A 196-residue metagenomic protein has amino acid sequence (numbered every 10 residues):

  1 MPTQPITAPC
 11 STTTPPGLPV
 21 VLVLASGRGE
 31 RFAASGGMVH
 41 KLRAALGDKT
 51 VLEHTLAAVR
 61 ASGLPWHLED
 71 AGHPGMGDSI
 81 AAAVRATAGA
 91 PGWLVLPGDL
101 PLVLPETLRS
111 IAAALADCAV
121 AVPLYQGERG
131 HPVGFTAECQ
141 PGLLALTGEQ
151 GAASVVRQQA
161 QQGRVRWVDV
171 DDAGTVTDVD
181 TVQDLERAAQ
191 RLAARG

Functional and structural regions predicted by a protein language model:
P2-P19, T147-G196: Conserved alpha/beta core of the MobA/IspD/sugar-nucleotide pyrophosphorylase nucleotidyltransferase superfamily
T3, T7-R129, Q161-D172: Nucleotide and nucleotide-moiety/phosphate-recognizing core
A33, L144, A189: A short local structural element in Rossmann-fold oxidoreductases
A45, L102, G134, D178-V179: Short aromatic/basic micro-patch
G77, P132, V176-D180: Short, solvent-exposed polar/charged micro-motifs at secondary-structure junctions
L108, C139-L143, L185: A generic structural signal for short hydrophobic patches within well-formed alpha-helices
E128-A160: Short, glycine-/small-residue-rich phosphate/pyrophosphate-handling segment
